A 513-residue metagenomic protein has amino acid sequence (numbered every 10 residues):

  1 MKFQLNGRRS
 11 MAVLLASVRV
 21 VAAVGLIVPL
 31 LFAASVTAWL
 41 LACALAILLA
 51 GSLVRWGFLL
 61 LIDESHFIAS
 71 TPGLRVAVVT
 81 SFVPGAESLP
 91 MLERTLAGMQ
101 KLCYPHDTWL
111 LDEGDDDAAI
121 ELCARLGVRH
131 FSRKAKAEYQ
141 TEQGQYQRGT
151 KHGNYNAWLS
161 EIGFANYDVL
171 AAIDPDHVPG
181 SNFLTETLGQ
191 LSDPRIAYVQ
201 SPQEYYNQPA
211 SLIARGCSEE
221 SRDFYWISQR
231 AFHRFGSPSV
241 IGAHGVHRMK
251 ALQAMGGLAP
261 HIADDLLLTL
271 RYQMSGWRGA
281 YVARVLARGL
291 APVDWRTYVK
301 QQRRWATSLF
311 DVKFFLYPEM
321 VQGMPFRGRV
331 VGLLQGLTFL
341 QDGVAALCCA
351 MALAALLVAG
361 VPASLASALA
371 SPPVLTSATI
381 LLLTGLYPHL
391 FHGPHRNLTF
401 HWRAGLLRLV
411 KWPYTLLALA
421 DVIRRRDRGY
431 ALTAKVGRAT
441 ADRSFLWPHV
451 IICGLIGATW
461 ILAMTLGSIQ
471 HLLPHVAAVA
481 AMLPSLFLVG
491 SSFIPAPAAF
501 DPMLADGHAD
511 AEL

Functional and structural regions predicted by a protein language model:
M1-A97: N-proximal low-complexity "stem/linker" segments adjacent to membrane-targeting elements
G25-I47, W56-I62, I68-T71, T338-G429 (+1 more regions): Membrane-embedded multi-pass helical conduit in multi-pass membrane proteins, especially envelope-biosynthetic
R94-H106: Short, acidic, metal-binding catalytic loop of nucleotide-sugar glycosyltransferases
D112-I120, A124, A135-E138: A conserved acidic beta->alpha catalytic loop
F131-Y167, S181-A263, R271-M274, W295-L337: Long helical/loop segments within the catalytic core of UDP-sugar-dependent glycosyltransferases, especially the large
L170: Short aromatic/hydrophobic "clamp" motif used to bind/position activated sugar donors
I173-V178: The conserved acidic donor/metal-binding loop of glycosyltransferases
P260, T269-R288: Catalytic donor-sugar/metal-binding loop of nucleotide-sugar-dependent glycosyltransferases
